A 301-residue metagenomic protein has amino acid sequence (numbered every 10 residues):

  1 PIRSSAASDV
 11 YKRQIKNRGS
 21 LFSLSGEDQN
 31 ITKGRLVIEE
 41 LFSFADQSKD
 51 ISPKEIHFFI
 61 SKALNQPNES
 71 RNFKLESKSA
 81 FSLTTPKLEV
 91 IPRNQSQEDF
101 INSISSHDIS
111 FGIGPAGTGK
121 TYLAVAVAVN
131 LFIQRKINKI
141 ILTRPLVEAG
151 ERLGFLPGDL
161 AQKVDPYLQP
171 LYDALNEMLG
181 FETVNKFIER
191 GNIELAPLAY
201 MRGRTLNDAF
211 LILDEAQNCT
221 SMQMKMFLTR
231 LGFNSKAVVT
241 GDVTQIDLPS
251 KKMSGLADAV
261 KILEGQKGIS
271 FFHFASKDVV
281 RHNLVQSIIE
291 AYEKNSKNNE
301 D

Functional and structural regions predicted by a protein language model:
P1-A7, Y11: Single conserved hydrophobic/aromatic residue that forms the stacking wall/gate of nucleotide- or nucleobase-binding
S5, K33-L36, E40, P170 (+1 more regions): Long, highly charged amphipathic alpha-helices
K12-I15, F271-F272: A short linear hydrophobic-aromatic micro-motif
K16-S77: Interdomain "pre-motor" coupling segment immediately N-terminal to P-loop NTPase/helicase cores
R71-S82, P92, S105: Intrinsically disordered, low-complexity linker/loop segments enriched in Gly/Pro and charged/polar residues
T85-L213, Q217-D301: Conserved helicase motor core of SF1/SF2 NTP-dependent helicases
